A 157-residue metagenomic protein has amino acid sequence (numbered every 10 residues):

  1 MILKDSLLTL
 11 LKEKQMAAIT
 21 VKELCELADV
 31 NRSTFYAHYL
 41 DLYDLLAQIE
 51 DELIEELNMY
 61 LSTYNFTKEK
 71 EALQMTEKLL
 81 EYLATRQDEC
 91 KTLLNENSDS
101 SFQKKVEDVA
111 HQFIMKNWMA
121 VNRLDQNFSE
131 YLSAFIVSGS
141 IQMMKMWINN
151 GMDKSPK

Functional and structural regions predicted by a protein language model:
M1-L8, K12, A17-V21, E26-D29 (+3 more regions): An amphipathic alpha-helix adjacent to DNA-recognition modules
L8-K12, N58, A84, M115 (+1 more regions): Short amphipathic alpha-helical interface segments enriched in basic and hydrophobic/aromatic residues, used as
M16, D88-E89, M119: Generic structural signal for secondary-structure transition and capping sites
I19-T20, K91-L93, P156: Short, hydrophobic secondary-structure boundary micro-motifs
Y60-Y64, C90-L93, V121, W147 (+1 more regions): Secondary-structure edge/capping motif, primarily at the C-terminal ends of alpha-helices and the immediately following
E69-M115: Helical hydrophobic small-molecule/effector-binding pocket
N97-R123, N127-A134, S138-I141: Amphipathic alpha-helical packing segments from all-alpha helical-bundle domains
V137-S138, M146-K157: C-terminal peripheral helix-coil segments that are non-catalytic and often amphipathic
